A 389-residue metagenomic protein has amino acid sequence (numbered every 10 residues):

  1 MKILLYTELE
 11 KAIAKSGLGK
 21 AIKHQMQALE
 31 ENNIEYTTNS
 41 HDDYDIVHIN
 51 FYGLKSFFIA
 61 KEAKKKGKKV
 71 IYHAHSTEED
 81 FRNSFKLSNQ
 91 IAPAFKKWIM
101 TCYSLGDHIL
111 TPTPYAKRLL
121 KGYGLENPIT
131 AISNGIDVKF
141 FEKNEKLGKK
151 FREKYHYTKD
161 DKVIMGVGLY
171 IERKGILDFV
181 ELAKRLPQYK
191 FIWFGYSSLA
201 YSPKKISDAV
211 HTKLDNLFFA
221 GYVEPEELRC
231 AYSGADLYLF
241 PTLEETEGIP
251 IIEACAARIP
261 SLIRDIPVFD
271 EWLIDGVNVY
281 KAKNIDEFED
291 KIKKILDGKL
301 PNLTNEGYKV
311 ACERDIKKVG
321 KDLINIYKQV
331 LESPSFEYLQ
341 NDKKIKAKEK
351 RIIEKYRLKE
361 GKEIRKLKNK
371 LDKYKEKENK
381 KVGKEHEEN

Functional and structural regions predicted by a protein language model:
I91-I109: Membrane-proximal helix-turn-helix segments that form the acceptor-binding/catalytic region of lipid-linked
Y103, Y222-V223, C230-A235: Short alpha-helical donor nucleotide-sugar binding micro-motif in glycosyltransferases
I136, V167, K190-K205: Glycosyltransferase donor-sugar binding loop
T158-K174, V180-K184, I192: Conserved donor-binding/catalytic core segment of Leloir-type glycosyltransferases
K204-E226: Nucleotide-activated donor-binding/catalytic signature segment of Leloir-type glycosyltransferases, i.e., the conserved
L243: Aromatic "clamp/platform" in nucleotide-sugar-dependent glycosyltransferases that forms part of the donor/acceptor
P260-I263: Short hydrophobic beta-strand element within catalytic cores of glycosyltransferases and related nucleotide-activated
D275-D286, K293-K299: Conserved acidic donor-binding segment of nucleotide-sugar-dependent glycosyltransferases
